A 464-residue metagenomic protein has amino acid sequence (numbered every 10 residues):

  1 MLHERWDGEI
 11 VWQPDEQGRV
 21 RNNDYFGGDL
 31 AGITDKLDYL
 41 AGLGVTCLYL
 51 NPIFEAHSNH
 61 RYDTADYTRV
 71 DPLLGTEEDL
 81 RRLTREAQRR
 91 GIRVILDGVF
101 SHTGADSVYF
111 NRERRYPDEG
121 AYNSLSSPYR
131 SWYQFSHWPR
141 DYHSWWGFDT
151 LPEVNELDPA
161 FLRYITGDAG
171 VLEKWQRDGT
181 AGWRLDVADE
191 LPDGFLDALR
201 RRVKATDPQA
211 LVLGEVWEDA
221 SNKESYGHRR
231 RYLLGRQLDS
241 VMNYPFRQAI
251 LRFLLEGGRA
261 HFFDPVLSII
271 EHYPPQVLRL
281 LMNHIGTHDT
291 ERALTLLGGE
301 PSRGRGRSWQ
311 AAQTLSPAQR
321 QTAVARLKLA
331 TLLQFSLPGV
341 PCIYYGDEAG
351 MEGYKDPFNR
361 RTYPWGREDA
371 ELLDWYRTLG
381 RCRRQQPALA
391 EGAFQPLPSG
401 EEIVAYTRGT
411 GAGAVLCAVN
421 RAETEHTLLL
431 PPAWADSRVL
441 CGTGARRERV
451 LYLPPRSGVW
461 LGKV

Functional and structural regions predicted by a protein language model:
M1-R93, T103, V108-R112, P159 (+1 more regions): N-terminal structural segment of carbohydrate-active enzymes
E16-A31, D63-E77, F148-R163, T180-E190 (+3 more regions): The substrate-binding groove and active-site-proximal loops of carbohydrate-active enzymes, especially glycoside
L40, L50, Y67, A87 (+8 more regions): Conserved, mostly hydrophobic/aromatic
T84-I92, S101-H102, S107-D118, V171 (+6 more regions): Active-site-proximal helices and loops of the catalytic beta/alpha 8
V108-V154, R259-Y273: Core domains of carbohydrate- and sulfate-ester-processing enzymes
Y226-G227, N283-L315, T331-D369: Aromatic/acidic polysaccharide-binding cleft in carbohydrate-active enzymes
L397-P431: Carbohydrate-binding surface patches
R447-V464: C-terminal beta-strand-rich structural cap/linker in extracellular carbohydrate-active enzymes
